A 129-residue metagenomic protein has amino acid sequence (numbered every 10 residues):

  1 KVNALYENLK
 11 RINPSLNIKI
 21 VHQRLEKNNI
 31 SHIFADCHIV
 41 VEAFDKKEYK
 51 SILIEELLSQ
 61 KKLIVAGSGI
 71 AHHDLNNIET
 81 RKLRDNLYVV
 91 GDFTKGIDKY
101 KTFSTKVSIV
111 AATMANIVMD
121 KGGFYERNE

Functional and structural regions predicted by a protein language model:
K1-E129: Adenine nucleotide-associated cytosolic modules
